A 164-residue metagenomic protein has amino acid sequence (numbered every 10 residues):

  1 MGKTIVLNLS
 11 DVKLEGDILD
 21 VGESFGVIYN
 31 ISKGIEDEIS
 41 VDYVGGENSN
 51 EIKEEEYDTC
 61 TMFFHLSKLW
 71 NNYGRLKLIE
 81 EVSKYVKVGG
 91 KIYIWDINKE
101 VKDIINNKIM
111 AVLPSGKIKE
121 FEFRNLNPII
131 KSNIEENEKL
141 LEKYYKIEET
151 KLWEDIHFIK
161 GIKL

Functional and structural regions predicted by a protein language model:
M1-G16: Conserved alpha-helix/loop element of class I SAM-dependent methyltransferases that forms part of the SAM/SAH-binding
N8-L9, F25-D37: Conserved SAM-binding loop of SAM-dependent methyltransferases across substrates and taxa, primarily the Class I
K13-G26: Conserved class I S-adenosyl-L-methionine
N50-M62: A short acidic, Gly/Pro-enriched loop at the edge of an enzyme's catalytic core that lines a small-molecule cofactor
K68-V82: A short, conserved alpha-helix within the catalytic core of class I
G89-I97: Conserved beta-strand signature within the Rossmann-like core of class I S-adenosyl-L-methionine
I97-Y144: C-terminal alpha-helical "lid/dimerization" subdomain adjacent to the S-adenosyl-L-methionine
E138-L164: Core SAM-dependent methyltransferase catalytic element
